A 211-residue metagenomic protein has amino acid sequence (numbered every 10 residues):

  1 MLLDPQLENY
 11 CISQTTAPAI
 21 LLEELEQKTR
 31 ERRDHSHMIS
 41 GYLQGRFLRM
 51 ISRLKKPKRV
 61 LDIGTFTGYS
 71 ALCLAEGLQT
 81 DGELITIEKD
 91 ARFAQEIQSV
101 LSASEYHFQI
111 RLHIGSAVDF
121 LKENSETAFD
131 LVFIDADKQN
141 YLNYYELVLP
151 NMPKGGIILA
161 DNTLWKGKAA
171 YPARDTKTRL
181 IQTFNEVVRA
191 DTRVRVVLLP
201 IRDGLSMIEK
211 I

Functional and structural regions predicted by a protein language model:
M1-L131, K138-L159, T163-I211: A short alpha-helical cap/connector motif
